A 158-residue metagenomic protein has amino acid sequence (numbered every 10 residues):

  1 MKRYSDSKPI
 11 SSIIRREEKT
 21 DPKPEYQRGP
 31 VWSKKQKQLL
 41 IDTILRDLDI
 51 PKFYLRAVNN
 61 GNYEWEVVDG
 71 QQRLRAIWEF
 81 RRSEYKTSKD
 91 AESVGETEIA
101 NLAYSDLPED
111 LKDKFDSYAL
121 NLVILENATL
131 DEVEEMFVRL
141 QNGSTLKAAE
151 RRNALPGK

Functional and structural regions predicted by a protein language model:
M1-S7, S11, P24-K158: Basic- and aromatic-enriched surface patches that contact anionic nucleotides/nucleic acids
I13-R15: N-terminal intrinsically disordered, low-complexity segments enriched in P/E/S/T
E18-K19, K158: A short, charged helix-loop
